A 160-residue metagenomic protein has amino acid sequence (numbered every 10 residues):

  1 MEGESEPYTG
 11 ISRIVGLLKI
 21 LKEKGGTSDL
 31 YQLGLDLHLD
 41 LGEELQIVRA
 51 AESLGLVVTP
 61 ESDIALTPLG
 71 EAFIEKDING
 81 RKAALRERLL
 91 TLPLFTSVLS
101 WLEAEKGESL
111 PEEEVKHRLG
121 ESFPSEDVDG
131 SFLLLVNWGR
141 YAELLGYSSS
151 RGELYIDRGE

Functional and structural regions predicted by a protein language model:
M1-E160: Donor-sugar nucleotide-binding helix/loop cap in glycosyltransferases
